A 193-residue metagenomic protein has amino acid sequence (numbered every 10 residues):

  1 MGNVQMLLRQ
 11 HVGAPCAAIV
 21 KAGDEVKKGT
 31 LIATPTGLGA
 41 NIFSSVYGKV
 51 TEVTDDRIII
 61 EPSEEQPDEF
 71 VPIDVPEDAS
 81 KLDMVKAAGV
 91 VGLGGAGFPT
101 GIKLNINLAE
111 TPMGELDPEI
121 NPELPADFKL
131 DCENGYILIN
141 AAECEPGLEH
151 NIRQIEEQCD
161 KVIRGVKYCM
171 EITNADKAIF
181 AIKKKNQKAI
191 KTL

Functional and structural regions predicted by a protein language model:
M1-Q5, K21-G23: Short, positively charged
M6, Q10-A14, V26-G29, A40-E52: Generic structural motif
L8, V20, I60-P62: Hydrophobic residues in beta-strands and at strand termini
A14-I19, V71: Aromatic/His-enriched, Gly/Pro-containing loop or helix-boundary segments that lie immediately adjacent to catalytic
V20-V26, R57: Acidic, glycine-anchored pre-beta loop/turn
E25-I32, S63: Short, compositionally biased strand/turn segments that nucleate or flank brief secondary-structure elements
T34-L38: N-terminal alpha-helical targeting/anchoring segments
G39-L193: Iron-sulfur-associated redox domains of electron-transfer enzymes in respiratory and anaerobic energy metabolism
